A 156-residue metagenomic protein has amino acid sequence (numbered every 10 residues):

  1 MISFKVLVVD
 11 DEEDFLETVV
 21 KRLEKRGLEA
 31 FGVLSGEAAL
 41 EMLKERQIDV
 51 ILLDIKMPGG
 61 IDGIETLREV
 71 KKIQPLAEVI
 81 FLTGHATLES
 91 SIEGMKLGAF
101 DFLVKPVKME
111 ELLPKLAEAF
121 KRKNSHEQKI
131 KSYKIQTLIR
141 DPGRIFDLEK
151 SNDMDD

Functional and structural regions predicted by a protein language model:
S3-D14, V19-L23, I51: Conserved acidic segment of CheY-like receiver
D10, D54-I55, T83: Active-site residues of response regulator receiver
G27-S35, M42: Short hydrophobic/Thr-rich beta-strand motif most characteristic of the beta2 strand and flanking loop of CheY-like
E41, I61-P75: Short amphipathic alpha-helix used as the core "switch/output" element in two-component signaling
R46-L52, M57: Active-site beta3 strand of CheY-like receiver
V107-A117: C-terminal output helix
R122-D156: CheY-like receiver
